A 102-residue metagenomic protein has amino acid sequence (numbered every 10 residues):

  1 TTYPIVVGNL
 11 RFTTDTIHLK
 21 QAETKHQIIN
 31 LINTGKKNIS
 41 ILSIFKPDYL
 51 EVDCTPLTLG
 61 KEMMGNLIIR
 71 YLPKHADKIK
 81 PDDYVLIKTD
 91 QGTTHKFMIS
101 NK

Functional and structural regions predicted by a protein language model:
T1, D15-T16, Y49, C54 (+1 more regions): Coil residues (strongly favoring Ser/Thr
T1-K37, T89-K102: Long, low-complexity ectodomains and other extracytoplasmic segments of secretory-pathway proteins
I17-L19, L57, P73: Outer-membrane beta-barrel proteins
K20, T34, G60-M64, A76-K78 (+1 more regions): Surface-exposed coil/turn segments at beta-strand junctions on protein surfaces, enriched
Q21-I29, G65, K74-V85: Short, solvent-exposed loop/turn segments enriched in Ser/Thr/Gly
G35-L67: Surface-exposed binding patches on compact interaction domains or structured appendages
I44, V85-I87: Short conserved beta-strand and strand-loop elements enriched in small hydrophobics with frequent Asp/Gly
I68-R70, K88: Residue-level recognition of conserved beta-strand edge/terminus positions
